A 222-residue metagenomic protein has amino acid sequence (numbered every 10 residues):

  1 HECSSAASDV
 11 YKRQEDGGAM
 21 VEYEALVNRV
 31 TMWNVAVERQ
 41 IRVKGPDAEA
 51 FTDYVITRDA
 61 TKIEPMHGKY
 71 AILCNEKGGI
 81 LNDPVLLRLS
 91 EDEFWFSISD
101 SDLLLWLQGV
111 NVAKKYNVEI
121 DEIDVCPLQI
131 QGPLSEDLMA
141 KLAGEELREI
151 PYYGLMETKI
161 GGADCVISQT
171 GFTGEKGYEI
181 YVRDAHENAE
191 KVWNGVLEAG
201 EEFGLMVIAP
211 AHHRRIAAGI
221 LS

Functional and structural regions predicted by a protein language model:
H1-A7, Y11: Single conserved hydrophobic/aromatic residue that forms the stacking wall/gate of nucleotide- or nucleobase-binding
D9, K115-S222: Glycine-rich, acidic
K12-T31: Active-site-flanking structural segment that lines cofactor/substrate pockets
M32-Y54, V125-D137: Short glycine-/aliphatic-rich beta-strand segments at the starts of folded cytosolic domains
P46-I80, S135-C165: Internal amphipathic helical hairpin motif
D53-T61, S101, L105-A113, G144 (+2 more regions): Short, intrinsically disordered, mixed-charge
E93-F94: Hydrophobic or amphipathic alpha-helical targeting/insertion segments
